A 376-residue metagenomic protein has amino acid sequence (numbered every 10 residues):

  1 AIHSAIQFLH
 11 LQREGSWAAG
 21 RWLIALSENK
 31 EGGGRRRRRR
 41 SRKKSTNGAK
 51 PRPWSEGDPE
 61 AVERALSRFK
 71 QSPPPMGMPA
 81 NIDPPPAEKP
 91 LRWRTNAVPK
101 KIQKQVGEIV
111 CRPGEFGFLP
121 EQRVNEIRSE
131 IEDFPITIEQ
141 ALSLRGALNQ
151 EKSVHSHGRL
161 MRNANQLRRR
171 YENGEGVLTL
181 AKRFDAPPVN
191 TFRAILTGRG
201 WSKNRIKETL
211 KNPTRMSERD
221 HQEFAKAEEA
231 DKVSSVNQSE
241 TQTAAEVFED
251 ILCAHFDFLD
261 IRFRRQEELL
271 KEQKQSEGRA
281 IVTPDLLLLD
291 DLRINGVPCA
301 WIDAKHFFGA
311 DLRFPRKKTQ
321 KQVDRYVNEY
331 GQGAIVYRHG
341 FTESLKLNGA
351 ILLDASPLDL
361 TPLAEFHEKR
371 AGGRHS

Functional and structural regions predicted by a protein language model:
A1-S4, H10, G15, G20-E223: Nuclease-adjacent, charged terminal/linker segments that flank catalytic cores
A164-R168, C253, Q320-Y326: Short amphipathic alpha-helical segments and helix-helix/interface helices
Q222-K271: Acidic-basic catalytic patches of nuclease active cores, encompassing PD-(D/E)XK and other metal-cofactor nuclease
Q238-T241, K274-G278, A310-K317: Short, flexible/disordered intra-domain loops and linkers
L252, F256, P284-A310: Conserved catalytic cores of phosphodiester-cleaving nucleases, focusing on short active-site segments
L270-P284: Beta-rich nucleic-acid/ligand-interaction surfaces
A300, A304-N348: Catalytic cores of nucleic-acid endonucleases
H339-S376: Domain-level recognition of nuclease-like catalytic cores that cleave nucleotide substrates
